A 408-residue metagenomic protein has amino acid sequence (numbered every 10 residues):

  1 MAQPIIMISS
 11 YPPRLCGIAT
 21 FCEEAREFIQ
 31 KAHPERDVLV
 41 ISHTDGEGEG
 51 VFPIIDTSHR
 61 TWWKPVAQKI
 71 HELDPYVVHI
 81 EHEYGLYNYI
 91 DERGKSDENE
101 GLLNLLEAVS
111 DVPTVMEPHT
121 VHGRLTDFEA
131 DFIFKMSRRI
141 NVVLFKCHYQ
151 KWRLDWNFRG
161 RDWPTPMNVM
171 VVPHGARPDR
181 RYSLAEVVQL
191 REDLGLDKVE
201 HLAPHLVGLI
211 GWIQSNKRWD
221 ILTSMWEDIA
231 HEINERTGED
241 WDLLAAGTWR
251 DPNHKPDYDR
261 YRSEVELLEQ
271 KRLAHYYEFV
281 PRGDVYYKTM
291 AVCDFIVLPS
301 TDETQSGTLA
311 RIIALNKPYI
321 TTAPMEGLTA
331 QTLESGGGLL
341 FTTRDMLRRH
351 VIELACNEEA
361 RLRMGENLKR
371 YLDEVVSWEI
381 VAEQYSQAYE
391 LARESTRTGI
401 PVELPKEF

Functional and structural regions predicted by a protein language model:
M7, L196-K217, T223-W226, L244: Conserved donor-binding/catalytic core segment of Leloir-type glycosyltransferases
C16, C356-R397, F408: A charged, aromatic-enriched C-terminal amphipathic alpha-helix characteristic of glycosyltransferases across folds
A19-E23, Q214-H231, P256: A conserved mid-protein helix/loop that constitutes part of the nucleotide-sugar donor-binding site
R181-V199: A short helix/loop element that forms part of the nucleotide-sugar donor recognition site in Leloir-type
G247-W249, P256-D284, S335: Nucleotide-activated donor-binding/catalytic signature segment of Leloir-type glycosyltransferases, i.e., the conserved
Y287-T304, K317: Acidic donor-binding loop of glycosyltransferase active sites
P318-A323: Short hydrophobic beta-strand element within catalytic cores of glycosyltransferases and related nucleotide-activated
E334-D345, E353-E359: Conserved acidic donor-binding segment of nucleotide-sugar-dependent glycosyltransferases
